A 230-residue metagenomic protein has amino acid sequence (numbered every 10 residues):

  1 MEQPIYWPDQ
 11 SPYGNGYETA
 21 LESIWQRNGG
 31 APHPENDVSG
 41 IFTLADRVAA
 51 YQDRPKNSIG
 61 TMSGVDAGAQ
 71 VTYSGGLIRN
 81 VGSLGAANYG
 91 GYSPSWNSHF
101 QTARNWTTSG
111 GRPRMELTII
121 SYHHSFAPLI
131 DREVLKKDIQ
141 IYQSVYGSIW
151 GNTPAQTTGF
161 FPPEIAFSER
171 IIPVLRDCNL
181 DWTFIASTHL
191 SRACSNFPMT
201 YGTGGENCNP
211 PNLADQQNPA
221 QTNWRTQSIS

Functional and structural regions predicted by a protein language model:
M1-S230: Carbohydrate-active enzymes and regulators
